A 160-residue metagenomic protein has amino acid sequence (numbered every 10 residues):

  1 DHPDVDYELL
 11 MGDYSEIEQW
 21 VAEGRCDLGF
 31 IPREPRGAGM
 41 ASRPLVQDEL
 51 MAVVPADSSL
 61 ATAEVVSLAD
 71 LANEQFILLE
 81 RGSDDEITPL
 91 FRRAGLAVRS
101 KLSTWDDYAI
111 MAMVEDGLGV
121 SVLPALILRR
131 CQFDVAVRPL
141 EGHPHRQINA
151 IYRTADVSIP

Functional and structural regions predicted by a protein language model:
D1-A38, A97, T104: Central regulatory/effector-binding core of bacterial HTH transcription factors
D1-P3, L68-A69, D84-R99: Ligand-binding cleft/hinge of the Venus flytrap
S15, C26, F30-G39, R93 (+1 more regions): A ligand-binding cleft/hinge motif common to bilobed small-molecule-binding domains
V21-A22, L71, A112-L118, A150: Hydrophobic residues within well-ordered alpha-helices
P32, E74-A94, S158-P160: Secondary-structure junction motif
R33-E34, A56, R81, P124-I127 (+2 more regions): Short secondary-structure boundary segments
G37-F76: Flexible hinge/capping segments at coil-to-helix
V135-P160: A late-sequence structural motif
